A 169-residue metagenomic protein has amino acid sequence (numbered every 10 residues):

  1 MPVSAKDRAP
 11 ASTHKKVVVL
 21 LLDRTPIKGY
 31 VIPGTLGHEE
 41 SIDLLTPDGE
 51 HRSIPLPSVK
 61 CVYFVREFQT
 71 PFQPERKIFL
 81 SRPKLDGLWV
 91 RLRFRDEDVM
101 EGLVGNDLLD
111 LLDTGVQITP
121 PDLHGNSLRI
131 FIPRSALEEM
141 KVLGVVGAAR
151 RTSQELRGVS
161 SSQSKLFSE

Functional and structural regions predicted by a protein language model:
M1-E169: Conserved RNA-binding domains used in RNP assembly and mRNA/RNA metabolism
